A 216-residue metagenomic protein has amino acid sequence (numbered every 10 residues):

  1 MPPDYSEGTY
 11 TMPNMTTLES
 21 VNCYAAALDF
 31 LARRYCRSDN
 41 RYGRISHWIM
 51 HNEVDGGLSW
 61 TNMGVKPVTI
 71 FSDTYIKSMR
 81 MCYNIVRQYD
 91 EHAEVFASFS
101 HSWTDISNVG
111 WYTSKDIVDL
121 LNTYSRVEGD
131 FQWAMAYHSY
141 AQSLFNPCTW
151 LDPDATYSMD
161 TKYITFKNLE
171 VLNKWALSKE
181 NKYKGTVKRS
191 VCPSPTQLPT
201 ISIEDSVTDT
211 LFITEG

Functional and structural regions predicted by a protein language model:
M1-D105, Q142: Substrate-binding cleft and catalytic face of glycoside hydrolase catalytic domains, especially the flexible beta-alpha
N22, W111-K115, T214-E215: Secreted glycan hydrolases and related glycan-binding modules that recognize and/or cleave
A26, K77, K167, F212-E215: A general alpha-helical scaffold signature found inside nucleotide-binding enzyme cores
A32, R44, I70-V207: Noncatalytic carbohydrate-binding groove/subsite architecture in carbohydrate-active enzymes
E204-G216: Short, low-complexity, polybasic intrinsically disordered segments
